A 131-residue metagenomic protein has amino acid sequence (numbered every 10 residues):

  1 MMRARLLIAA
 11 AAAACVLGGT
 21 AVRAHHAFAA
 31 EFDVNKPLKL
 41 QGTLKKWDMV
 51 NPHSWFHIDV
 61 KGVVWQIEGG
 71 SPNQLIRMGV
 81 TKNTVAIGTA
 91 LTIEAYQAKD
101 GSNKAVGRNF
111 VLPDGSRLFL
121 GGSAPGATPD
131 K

Functional and structural regions predicted by a protein language model:
M1-A11: Bacterial N-terminal signal peptides that target proteins for export
G19-A24: Sec/Tat signal peptide C-region and signal peptidase I cleavage site
H25-Q41: Short N-terminal segments immediately surrounding and downstream of signal-peptide cleavage
G42-L44, A90: Conserved hydrophobic positions within beta-strands
V50-D59: Short aromatic-glycine-enriched beta-strand elements
V63-P72: A short macromolecule-binding patch
R77-I93: Short nucleic-acid-contacting surface segments enriched for D/E, G, S/T with interspersed K/R
A98-G122: OB-fold/S1-family single-stranded nucleic acid-binding modules
